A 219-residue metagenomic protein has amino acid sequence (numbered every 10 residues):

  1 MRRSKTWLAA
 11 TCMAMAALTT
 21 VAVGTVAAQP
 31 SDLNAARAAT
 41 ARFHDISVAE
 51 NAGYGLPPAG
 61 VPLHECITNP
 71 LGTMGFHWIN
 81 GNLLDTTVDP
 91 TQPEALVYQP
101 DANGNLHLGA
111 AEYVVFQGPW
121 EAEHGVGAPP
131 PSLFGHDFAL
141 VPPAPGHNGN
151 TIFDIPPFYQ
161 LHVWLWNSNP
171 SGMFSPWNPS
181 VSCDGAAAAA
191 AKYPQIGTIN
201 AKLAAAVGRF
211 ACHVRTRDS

Functional and structural regions predicted by a protein language model:
M1-R3, A16, A35, T40: Intrinsically disordered, low-complexity sequence elements enriched in Ser/Thr/Gly/Pro
M1-T11: Bacterial N-terminal signal peptides that target proteins for export
A10-V21: Bacterial N-terminal signal peptides
A22-A28: Signal peptide processing junction and immediate N-terminal pro/mature segment of secreted/exported proteins
A28-S219: Primary mode marks residue(s) on the alpha4-beta5-alpha5 output face of response regulator receiver
